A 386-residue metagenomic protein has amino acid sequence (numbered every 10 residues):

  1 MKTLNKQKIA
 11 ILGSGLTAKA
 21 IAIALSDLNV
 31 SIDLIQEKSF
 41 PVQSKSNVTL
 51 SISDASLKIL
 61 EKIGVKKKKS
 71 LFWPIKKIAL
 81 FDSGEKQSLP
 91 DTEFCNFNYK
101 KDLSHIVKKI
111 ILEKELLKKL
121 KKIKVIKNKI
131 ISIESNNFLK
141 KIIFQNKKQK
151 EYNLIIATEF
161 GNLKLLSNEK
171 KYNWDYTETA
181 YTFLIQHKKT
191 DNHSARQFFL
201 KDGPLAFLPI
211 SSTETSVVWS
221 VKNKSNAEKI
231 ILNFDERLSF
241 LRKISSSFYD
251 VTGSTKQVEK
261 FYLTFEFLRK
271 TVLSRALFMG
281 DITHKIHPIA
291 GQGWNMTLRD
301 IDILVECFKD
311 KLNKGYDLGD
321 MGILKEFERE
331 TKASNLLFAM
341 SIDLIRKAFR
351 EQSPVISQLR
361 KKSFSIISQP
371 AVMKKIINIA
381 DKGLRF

Functional and structural regions predicted by a protein language model:
T3-L4, K58-K62, F72-N168, W174-Y181: Conserved N-terminal helical subregion
K6-K77: Glycine-rich FAD cofactor-binding loop and adjacent beta-loop-alpha segment at the N-terminus of flavoprotein
I9, I32, Q149, I155 (+1 more regions): Hydrophobic "anchor" residues on beta-strands that sit immediately upstream of conserved functional sites
G13, Q36, D82, E159 (+2 more regions): Short beta-strand/turn micro-motifs composed of small residues that flank or help shape donor/cofactor-binding pockets
T17, I21, L112, L116-L117 (+2 more regions): Hydrophobic residues within alpha-helices that form the first helical element adjacent to the glycine-rich loop
Q149, L154, T158-V251, V258: Conserved FAD-binding catalytic core of PHBH/FMO-like flavoproteins
K229-L312, G319: FAD/FMN-dependent oxidoreductases across multiple families
E306-F386: C-terminal helical "tail/cap" subdomain of flavin- and related membrane-associated enzymes
